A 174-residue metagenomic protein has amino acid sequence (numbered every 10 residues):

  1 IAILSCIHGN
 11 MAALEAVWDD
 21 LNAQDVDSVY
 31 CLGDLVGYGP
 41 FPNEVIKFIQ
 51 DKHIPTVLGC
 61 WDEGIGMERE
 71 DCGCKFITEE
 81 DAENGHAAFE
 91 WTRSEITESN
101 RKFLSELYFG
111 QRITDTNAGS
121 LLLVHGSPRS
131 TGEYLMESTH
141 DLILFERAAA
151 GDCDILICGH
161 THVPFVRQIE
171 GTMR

Functional and structural regions predicted by a protein language model:
I1-A2, I113-L122, I169-M173: Beta-strand-turn-beta hairpins that frame and shape the catalytic cleft of phosphate-ester-processing enzymes
I1-H53: N-terminal active-site segment of His-dependent metallophosphoesterases
L4-S5, V29-D34, P55-C60, V124 (+2 more regions): Active-site neighborhood of phospho(di)ester-bond hydrolases with catalytic His/Asp-centered motifs
H8-A13, G37-P40, W61-G66, I155-Q168: Active-site environment of divalent metal-dependent phosphoester hydrolases
L21-V26, D115-N117, A149-D152: Glycine-rich phosphate-binding loop signature in dinucleotide/nucleotide-binding domains
V45, K52-I113, L135-D152: Active-site neighborhood of divalent metal-dependent phosphoester bond hydrolases
S105-G126, T131: Active-site-adjacent alpha/beta core region of enzyme catalytic domains
S138-R174: Conserved beta-sheet core of the metallophosphoesterase superfamily
